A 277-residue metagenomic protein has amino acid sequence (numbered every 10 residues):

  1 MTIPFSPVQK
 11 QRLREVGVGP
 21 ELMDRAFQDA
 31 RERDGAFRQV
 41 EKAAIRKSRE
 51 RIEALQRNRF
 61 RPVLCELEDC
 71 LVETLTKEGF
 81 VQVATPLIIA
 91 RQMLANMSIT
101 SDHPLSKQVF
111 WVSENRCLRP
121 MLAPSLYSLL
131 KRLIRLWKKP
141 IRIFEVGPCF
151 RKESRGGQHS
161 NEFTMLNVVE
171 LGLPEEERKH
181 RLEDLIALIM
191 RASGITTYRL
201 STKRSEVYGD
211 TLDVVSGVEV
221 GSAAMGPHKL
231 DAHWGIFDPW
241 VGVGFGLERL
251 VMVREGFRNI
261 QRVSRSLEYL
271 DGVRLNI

Functional and structural regions predicted by a protein language model:
T2-S106: TRNA-binding/sensing appendages of the translation machinery
P4-L13, W111-I277: A translation/RNA-centric and nucleic-acid-associated enzymatic feature enriched in Class II aminoacyl-tRNA synthetases
